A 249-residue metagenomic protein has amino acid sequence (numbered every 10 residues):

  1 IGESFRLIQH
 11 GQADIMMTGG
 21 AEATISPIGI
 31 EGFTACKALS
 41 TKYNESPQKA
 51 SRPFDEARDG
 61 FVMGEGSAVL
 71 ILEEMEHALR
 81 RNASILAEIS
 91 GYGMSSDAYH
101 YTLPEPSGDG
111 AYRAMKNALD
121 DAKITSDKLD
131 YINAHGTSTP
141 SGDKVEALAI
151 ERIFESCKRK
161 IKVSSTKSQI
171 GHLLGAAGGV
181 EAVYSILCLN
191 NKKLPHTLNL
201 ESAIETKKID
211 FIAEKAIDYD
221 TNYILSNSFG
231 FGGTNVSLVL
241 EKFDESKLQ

Functional and structural regions predicted by a protein language model:
I1-E22, F61-A83, H172-L194, L238: Active-site-proximal alpha-helical scaffold in enzymes
I1-E3, A35-V62, L148-G179: Conserved catalytic cysteine-centered active-site region of acyl-thioester-dependent Claisen-condensing enzymes
I1-K49, K158-R159, E181, E245-Q249: Cys-dependent condensing catalytic cores that perform Claisen condensation/acyl-transfer in fatty-acid/polyketide
S4, F33, I71, I89 (+4 more regions): Conserved small-residue
A13-A21, S84-Y92, D127-A134, I161-K167 (+1 more regions): Beta-strand segments within the central parallel beta-sheet cores of soluble alpha/beta enzyme folds
A23-S51, V69, G93-R113, T137-R152 (+2 more regions): Active-site-adjacent elements of ketosynthase-type condensing enzymes
S46-A122, D130-Y131, E245-Q249: Condensing-enzyme catalytic core mediating Claisen C-C bond formation in acyl metabolism
A122-K128, R159, K208-Q249: Flexible, low-complexity linker/loop segments at domain and module junctions
